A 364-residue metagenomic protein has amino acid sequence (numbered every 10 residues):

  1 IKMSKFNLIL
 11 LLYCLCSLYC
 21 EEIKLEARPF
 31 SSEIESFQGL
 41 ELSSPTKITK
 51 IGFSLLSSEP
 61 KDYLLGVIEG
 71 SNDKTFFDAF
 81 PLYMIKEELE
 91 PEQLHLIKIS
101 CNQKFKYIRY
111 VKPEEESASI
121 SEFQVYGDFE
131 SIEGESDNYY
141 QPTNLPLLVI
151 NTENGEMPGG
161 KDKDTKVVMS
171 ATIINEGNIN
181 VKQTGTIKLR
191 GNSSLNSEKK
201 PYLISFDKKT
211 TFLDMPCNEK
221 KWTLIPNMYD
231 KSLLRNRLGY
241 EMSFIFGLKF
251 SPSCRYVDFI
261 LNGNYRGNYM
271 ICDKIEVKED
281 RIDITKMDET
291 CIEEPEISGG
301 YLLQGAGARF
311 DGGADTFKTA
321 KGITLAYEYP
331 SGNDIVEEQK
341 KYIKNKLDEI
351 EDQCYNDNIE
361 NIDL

Functional and structural regions predicted by a protein language model:
I1-K2: Short, Lys/Arg-enriched N-terminal segments with co-localized hydrophobic residues within the first ~10-30 amino acids
K5-L18: Cleavable N-terminal signal peptides of Sec/SRP-targeted secreted and luminal proteins
L15-S17, E21, N102, I292 (+1 more regions): Secreted/luminal cysteine- and crosslink-motif detector
C20-E22, R28-F80, P91-E133: Aromatic, loop-rich ligand-recognition surfaces of beta-strand-rich domains
E87-L89: Short beta-strand segments within Ig-like beta-sandwich modules, predominantly Fibronectin type-III
F129-L364: Phosphate/dinucleotide-binding and metal-coordinating scaffold of catalytic cores in nucleotide-dependent enzymes
